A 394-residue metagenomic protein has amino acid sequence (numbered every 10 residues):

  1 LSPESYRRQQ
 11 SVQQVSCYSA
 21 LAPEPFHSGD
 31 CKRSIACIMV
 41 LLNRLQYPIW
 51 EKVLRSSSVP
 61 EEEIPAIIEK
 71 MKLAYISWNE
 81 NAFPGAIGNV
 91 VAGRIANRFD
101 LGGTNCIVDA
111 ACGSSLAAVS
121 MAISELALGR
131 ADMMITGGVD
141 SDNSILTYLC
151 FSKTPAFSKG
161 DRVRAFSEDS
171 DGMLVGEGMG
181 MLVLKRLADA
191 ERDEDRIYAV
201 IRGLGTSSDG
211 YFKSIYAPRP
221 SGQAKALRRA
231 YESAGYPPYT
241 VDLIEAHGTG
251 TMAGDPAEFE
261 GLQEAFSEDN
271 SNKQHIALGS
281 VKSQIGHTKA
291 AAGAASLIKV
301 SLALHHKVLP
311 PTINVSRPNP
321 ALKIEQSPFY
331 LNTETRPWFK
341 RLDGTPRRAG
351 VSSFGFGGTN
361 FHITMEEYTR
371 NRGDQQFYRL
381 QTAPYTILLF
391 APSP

Functional and structural regions predicted by a protein language model:
L1-Q381, Y385-T386, A391: Condensing-enzyme catalytic core of the thiolase-fold
